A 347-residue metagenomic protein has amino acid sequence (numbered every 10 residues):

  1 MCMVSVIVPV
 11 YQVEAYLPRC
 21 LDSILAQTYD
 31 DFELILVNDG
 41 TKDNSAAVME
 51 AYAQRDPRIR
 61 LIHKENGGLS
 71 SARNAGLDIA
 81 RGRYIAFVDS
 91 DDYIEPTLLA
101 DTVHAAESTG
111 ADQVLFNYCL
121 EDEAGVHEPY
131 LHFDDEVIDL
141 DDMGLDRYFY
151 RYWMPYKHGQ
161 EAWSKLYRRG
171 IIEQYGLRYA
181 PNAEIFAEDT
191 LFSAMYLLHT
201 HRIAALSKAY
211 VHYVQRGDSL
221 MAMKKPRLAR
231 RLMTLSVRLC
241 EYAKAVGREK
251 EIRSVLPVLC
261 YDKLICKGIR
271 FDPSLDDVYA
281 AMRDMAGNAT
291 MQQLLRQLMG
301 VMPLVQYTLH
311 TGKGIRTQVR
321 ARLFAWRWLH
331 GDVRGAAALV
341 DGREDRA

Functional and structural regions predicted by a protein language model:
C2-S5, S23, E33, L191: Cell-envelope/extracellular polymer assembly enzymes that use nucleotide-activated donors
Q12-A26: Short, well-formed alpha-helical segments that are part of the catalytic scaffolds of diverse glycosyltransferases
D30, N38-A47, E65, D89: A conserved acidic beta->alpha catalytic loop
K64-A80: Glycine-rich, basic loop-to-helix element that forms the pyrophosphate-binding segment of sugar-nucleotide handling
L69, S90-A204, V211-R227: Donor-binding/catalytic cores of nucleotide-activated saccharide and glycerol-phosphate transferases/polymerases
I85: Short aromatic/hydrophobic "clamp" motif used to bind/position activated sugar donors
A111, E241, I269-A347: Membrane-interface aromatic/basic loop that binds lipid-linked glycans or pyrophosphate carriers, typified by
K208-G217, A222-K250, D262-M291: Catalytic core of nucleotide-sugar-dependent glycosyltransferases
